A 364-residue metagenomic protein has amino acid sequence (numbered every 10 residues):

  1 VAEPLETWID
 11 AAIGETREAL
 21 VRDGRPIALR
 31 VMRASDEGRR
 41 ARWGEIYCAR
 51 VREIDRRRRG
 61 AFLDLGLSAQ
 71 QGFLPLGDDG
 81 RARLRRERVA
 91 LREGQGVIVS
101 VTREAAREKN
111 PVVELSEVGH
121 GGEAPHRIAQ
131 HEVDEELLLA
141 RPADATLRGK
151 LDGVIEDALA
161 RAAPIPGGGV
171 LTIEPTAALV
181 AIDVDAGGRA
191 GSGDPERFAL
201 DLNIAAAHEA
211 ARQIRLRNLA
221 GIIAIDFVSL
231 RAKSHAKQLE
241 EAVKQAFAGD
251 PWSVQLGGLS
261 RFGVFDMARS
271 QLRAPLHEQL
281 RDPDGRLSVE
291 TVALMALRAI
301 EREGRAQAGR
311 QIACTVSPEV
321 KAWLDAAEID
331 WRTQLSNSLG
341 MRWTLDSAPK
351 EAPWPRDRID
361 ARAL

Functional and structural regions predicted by a protein language model:
V1-C48, R52-E53, L67-A69, L74-G77 (+3 more regions): Extended, charged alpha/beta regions that create polyanion-binding interfaces
T16, R58-L63: Short aromatic-glycine-enriched beta-strand elements
R59-A61, A105, G167-N337, M341-A361: Conserved glycine-centered short motifs in functionally critical loops
P75, R86-E87, P275-H277: Short, solvent-exposed coil/turn linker segments
E87-R88, L219: Histidine- and aromatic-rich ligand-binding microenvironments
